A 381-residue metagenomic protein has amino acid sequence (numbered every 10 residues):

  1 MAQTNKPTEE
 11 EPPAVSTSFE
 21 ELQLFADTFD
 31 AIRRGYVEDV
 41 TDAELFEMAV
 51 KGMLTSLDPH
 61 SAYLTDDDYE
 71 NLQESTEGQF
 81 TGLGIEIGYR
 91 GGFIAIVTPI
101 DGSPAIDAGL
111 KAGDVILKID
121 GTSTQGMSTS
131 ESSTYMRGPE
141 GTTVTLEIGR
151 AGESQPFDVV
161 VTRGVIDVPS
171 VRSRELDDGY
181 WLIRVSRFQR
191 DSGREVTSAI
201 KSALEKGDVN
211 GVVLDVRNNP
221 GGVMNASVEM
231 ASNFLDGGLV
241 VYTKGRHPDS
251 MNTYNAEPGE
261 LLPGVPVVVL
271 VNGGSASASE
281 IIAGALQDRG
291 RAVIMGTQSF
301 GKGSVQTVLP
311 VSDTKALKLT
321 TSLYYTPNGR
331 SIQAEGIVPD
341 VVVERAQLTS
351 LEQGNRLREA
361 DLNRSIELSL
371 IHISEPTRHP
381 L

Functional and structural regions predicted by a protein language model:
E10-S61: N-terminal activation segment of mature serine protease catalytic domains
A14-E21, R33-D42, A95-T98, S103-A112 (+1 more regions): Cleft-lining beta-strand/loop regions that shape enzyme active-site pockets
M48, H60-T98: PDZ/PDZ-like peptide-tail recognition elements
T81-L83, V144, K315, P339: Change "...and in nucleic-acid phosphodiester-cleaving endonucleases..." to "...and in nucleic-acid processing enzymes
Q306-L309, K315-E352: Conserved P-loop NTPase
G354, A360-L370: Glycine-rich phosphate/pyrophosphate-binding loop and adjacent beta-alpha nucleotide/cofactor-binding cores
I371-L381: Single conserved hydrophobic/aromatic residue that forms the stacking wall/gate of nucleotide- or nucleobase-binding
